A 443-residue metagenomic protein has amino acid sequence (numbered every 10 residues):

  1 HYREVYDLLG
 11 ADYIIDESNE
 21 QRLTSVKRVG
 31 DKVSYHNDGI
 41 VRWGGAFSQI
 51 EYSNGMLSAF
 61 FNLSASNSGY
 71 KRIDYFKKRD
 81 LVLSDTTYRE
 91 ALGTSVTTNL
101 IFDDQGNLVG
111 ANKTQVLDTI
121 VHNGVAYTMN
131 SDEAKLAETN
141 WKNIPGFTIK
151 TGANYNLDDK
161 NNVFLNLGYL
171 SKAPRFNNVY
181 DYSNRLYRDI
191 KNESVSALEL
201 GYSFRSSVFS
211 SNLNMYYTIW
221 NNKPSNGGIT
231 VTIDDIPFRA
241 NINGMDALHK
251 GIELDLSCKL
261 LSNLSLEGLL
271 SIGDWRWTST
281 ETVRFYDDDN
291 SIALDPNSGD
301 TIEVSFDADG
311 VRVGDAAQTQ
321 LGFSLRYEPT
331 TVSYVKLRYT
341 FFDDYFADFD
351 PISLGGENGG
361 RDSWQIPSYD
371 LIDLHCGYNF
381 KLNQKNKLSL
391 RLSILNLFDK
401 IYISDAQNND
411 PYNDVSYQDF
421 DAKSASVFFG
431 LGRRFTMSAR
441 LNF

Functional and structural regions predicted by a protein language model:
H1, F61-N67, L165-Y169, L213-Y217 (+4 more regions): Transmembrane beta-barrel strands of outer-membrane/channel proteins
Y2-K32, Y70-N140, N177-L186, S225-A240 (+3 more regions): Solvent-exposed loop segments that connect transmembrane elements
R28-W220, S271, R326: Structural signature of Gram-negative outer-membrane beta-barrels, strongest in the C-terminal barrel of TonB-dependent
A46-Y52, T151-Y155, L200-F204, M215 (+7 more regions): Residues on the lipid-exposed face of transmembrane beta-strands in outer-membrane beta-barrel proteins
S53-L57, N67-S68, Y75, Y217-I219 (+1 more regions): Gram-negative outer-membrane beta-barrel transporters
M56-A59, K160-V163, V208-S211, N263-L266 (+3 more regions): Repeated loop/turn-to-beta-strand initiation elements of outer-membrane beta-barrel proteins
N221, L266, F341-S353, Y378-F443: C-terminal beta-signal and adjacent terminal beta-strands/loops of Gram-negative outer-membrane beta-barrel proteins
G314-Q384, F398, A406-Q407: C-terminal beta-barrel architecture of Gram-negative outer-membrane proteins
